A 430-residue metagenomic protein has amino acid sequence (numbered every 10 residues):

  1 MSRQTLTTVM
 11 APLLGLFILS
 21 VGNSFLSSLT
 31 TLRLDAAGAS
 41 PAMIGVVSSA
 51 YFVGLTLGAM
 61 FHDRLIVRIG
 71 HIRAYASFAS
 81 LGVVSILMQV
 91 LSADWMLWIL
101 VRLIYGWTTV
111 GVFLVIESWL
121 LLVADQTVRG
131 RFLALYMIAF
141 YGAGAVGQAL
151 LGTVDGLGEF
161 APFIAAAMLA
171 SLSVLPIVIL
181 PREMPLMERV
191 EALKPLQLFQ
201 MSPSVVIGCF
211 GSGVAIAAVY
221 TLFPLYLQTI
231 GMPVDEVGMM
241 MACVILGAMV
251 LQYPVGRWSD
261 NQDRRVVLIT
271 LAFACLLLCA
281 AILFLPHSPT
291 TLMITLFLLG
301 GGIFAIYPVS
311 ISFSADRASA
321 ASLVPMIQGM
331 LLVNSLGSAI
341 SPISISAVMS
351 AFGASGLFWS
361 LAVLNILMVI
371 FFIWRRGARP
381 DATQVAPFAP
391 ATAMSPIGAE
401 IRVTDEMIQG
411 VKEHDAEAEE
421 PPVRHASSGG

Functional and structural regions predicted by a protein language model:
M1-Q4, P185-A192, R375-G430: Intrinsic disorder in cytosolic terminal tails and internal cytosolic loops of multi-pass membrane transporters
R3-F52, S204-G208, A217-Y226, I230 (+1 more regions): Helix-loop boundary and gating motifs at the non-cytosolic
G58-G70, D155, L251-D263, M349-S350: Helix-to-loop junctions at the C-terminal end of transmembrane segments in multipass secondary transporters
G70, L91-A93, D263, L285-H287: Helix-breaking motifs and short loop linkers at transmembrane-helix boundaries and internal kinks in secondary membrane
R73-L87, A167, V266-A280, A362: Structural signature of the two symmetry-related core transmembrane helices
M96-I104, T290-L298: Paired small-residue
G111-A124, F304-A318: Intracellular juxtamembrane helix-capping segments at the cytosolic ends of symmetry-related transmembrane helices
A167-M187, M368-R376: C-terminal membrane-cytosol helix-exit motif in multi-pass small-molecule transporters
